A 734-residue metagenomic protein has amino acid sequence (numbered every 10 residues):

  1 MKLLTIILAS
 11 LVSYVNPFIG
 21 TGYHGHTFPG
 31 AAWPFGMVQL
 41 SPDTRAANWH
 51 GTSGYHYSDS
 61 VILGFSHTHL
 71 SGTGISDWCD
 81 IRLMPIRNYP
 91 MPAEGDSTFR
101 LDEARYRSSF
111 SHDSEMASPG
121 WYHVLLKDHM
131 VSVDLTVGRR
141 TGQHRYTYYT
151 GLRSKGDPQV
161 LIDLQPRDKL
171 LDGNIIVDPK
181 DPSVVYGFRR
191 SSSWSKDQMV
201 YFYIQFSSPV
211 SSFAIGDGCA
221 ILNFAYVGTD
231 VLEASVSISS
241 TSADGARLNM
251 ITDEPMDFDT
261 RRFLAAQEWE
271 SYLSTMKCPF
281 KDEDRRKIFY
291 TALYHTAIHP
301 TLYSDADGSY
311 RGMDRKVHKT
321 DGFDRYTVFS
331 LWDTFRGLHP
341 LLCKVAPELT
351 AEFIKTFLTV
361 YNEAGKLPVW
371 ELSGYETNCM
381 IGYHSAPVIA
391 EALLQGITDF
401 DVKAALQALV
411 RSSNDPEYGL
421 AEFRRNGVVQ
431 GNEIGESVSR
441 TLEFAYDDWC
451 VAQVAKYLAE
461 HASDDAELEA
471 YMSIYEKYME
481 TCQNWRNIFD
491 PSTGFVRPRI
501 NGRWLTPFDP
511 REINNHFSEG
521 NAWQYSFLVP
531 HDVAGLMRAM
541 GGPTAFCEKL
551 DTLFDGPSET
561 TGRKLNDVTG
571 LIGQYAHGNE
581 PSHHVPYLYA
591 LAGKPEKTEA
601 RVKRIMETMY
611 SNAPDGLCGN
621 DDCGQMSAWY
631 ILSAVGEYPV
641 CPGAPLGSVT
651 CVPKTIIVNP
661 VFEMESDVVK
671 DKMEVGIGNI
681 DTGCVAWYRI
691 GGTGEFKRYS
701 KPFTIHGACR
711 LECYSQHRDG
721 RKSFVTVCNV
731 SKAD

Functional and structural regions predicted by a protein language model:
K2-L3, R285, Y475, H706: Generic alpha-helix initiation/capping and coil-helix boundary signal
K2-S10: Sec-dependent N-terminal signal peptides
I6-I7, H461, Y714: Low-complexity, intrinsically disordered/propeptide-like segments
S10-H339, C343-P387, L393-L442, C450 (+9 more regions): Accessory carbohydrate-recognition regions in carbohydrate-active enzymes
T655-D734: Short, compositionally stereotyped local motifs that mark structural "simplifiers"
